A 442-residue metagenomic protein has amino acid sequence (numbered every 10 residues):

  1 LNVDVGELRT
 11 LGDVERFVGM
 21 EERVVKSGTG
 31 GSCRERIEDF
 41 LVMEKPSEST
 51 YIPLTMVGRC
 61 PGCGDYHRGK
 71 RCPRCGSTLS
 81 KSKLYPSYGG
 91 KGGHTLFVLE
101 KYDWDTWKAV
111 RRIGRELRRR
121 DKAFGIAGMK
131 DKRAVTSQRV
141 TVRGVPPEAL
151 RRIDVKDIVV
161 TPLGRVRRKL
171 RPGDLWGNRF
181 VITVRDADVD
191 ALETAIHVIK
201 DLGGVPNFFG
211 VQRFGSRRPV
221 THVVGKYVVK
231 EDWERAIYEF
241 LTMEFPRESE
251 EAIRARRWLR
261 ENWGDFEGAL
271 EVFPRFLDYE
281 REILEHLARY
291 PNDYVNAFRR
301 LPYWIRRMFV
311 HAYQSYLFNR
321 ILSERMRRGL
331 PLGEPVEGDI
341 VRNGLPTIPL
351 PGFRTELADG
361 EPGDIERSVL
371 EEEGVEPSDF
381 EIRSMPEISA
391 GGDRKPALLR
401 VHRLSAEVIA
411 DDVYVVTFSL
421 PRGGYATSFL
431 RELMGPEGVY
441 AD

Functional and structural regions predicted by a protein language model:
L1-H94, K101-W107, R112, E116-T417 (+3 more regions): Extended, charged/glycine-rich binding lobes that contact polyanionic ligands
G424-S428: Pseudouridine synthase
